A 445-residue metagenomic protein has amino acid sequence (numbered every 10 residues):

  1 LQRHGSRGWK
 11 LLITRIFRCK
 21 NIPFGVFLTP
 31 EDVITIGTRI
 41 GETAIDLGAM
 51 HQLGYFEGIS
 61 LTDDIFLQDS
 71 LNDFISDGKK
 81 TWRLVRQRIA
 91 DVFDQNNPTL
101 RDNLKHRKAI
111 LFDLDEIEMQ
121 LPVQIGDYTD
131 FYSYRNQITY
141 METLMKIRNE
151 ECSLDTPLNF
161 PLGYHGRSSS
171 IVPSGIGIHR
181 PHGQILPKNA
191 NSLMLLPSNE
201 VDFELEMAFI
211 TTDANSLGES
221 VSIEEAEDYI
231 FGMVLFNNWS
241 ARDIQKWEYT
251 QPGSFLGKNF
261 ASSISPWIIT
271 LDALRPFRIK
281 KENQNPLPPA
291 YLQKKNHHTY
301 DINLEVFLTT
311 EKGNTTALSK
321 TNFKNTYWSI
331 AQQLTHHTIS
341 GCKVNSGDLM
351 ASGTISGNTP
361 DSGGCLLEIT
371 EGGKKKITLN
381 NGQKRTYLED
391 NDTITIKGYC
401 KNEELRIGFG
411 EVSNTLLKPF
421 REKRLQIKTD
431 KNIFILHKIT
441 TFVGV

Functional and structural regions predicted by a protein language model:
R3-D32, R39, I45-S319, W328-A331: Active-site microenvironments in enzyme catalytic cores
I36, T43-A44, E206, L349 (+2 more regions): Residue-level marker of beta-strand positions
T299-N325, L349, G353-E368: Short beta-strand/loop turn elements enriched in aromatics
W328-T335, K343-S346, M350-Y399, R406 (+2 more regions): Active-site pocket scaffolds in enzymes
